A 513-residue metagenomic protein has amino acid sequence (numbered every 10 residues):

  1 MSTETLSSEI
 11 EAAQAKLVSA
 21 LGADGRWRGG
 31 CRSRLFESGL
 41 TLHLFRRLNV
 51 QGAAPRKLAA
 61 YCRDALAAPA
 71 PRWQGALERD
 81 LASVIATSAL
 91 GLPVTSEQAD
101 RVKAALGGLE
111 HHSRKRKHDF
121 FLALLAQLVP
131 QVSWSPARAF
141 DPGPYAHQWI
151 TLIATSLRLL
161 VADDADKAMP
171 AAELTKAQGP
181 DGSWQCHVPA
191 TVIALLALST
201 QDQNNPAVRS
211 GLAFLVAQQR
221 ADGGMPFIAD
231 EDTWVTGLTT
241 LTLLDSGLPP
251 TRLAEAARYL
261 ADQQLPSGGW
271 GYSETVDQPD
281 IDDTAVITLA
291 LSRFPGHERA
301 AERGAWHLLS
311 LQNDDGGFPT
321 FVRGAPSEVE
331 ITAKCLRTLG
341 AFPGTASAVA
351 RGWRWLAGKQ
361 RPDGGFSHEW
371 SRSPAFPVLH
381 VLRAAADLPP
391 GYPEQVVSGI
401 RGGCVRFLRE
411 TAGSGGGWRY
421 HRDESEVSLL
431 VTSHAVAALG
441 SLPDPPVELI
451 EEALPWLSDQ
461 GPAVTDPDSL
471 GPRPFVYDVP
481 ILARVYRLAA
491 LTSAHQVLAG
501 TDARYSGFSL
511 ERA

Functional and structural regions predicted by a protein language model:
M1-A12, W27-K57, A68-P136, G143-D166 (+8 more regions): An alpha-helical repeat/solenoid feature that recognizes helix-turn-helix modules
A13-S19, A23-G25: N-terminal signal-anchor module of multipass membrane proteins
L17, C62-L66, E173-T175, G211 (+7 more regions): Buried hydrophobic core positions in alpha-solenoid tandem helical repeats
S19-L21, K176, Q264: Assembly/interface hotspot detector across virion components, adhesins/toxins, and nucleic-acid enzymes
D166-E173, A177: Edge strands and adjacent loops of beta-rich recognition modules
P180: Binuclear metal-ion centers of metallo-dependent hydrolases, dominated by the metallo-beta-lactamase
G507: Short, charge-rich binding segments
